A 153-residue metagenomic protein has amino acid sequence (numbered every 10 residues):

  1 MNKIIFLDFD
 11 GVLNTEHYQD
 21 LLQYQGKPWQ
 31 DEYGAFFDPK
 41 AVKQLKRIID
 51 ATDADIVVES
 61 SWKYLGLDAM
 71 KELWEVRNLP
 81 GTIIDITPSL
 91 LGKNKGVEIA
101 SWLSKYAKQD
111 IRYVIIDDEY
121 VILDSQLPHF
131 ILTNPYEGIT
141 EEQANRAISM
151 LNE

Functional and structural regions predicted by a protein language model:
M1, K63, P135-I139: Short, exposed beta-strand "edge-strand" segments with a Pro/Gly-rich flavor and a Y/T-containing core
M1-K3, I111: A generic hydrophobic-helix recognition signal that picks specific residues within alpha-helical hydrophobic
K3-G92: Alpha-helical substrate-recognition element adjacent to the catalytic core
M70-E153: C-terminal cap/substrate-recognition subdomain and adjoining C-terminal extension of metal-dependent phosphatase-like
